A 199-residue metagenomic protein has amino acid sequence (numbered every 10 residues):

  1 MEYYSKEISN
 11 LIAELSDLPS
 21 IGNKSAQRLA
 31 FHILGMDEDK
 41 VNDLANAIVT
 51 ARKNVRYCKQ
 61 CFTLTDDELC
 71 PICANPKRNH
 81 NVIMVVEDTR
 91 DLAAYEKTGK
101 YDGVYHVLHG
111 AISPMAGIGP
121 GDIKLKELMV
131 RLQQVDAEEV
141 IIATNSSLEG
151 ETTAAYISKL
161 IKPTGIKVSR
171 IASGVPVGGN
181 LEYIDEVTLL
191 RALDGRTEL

Functional and structural regions predicted by a protein language model:
E2-I8, D17, Q27-L92: Cys/His-rich Zn2+-binding cysteine-cluster or related metal-binding knuckle/ribbon modules and their
S9-A13, Q27-F31, N42, N46 (+7 more regions): Solvent-exposed alpha-helical segments within well-ordered globular domains of core cellular machineries
E14, L18, M36, A51-N54 (+10 more regions): Conserved, well-folded catalytic cores of nucleic-acid-processing and energy-transducing macromolecular machines
P19, E38, A51, T63 (+3 more regions): Conserved phosphate/pyrophosphate-binding and hydrolysis machinery centered on Walker-type P-loop NTPases, extending
A26, N75-I141: Extended interfacial segments that mediate partner engagement and assembly in macromolecular machines
R28, D43, R56, E68 (+7 more regions): Residue-level signal for pocket-adjacent positions within structured domains
M129-I141, S146-L199: Long C-terminal interaction/binding lobes of large macromolecular proteins
